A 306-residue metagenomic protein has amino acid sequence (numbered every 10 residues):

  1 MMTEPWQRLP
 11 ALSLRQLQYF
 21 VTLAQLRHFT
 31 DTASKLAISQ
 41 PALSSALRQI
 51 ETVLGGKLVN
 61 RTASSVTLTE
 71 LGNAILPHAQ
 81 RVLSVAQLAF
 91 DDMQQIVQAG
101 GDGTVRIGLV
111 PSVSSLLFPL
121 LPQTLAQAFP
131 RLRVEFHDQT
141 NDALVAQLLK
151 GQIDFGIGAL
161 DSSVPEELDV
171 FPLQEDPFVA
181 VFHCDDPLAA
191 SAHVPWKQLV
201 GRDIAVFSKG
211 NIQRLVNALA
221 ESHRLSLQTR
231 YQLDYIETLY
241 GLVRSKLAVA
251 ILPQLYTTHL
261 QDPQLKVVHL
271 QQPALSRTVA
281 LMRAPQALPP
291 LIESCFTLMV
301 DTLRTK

Functional and structural regions predicted by a protein language model:
S13-L14, S64, Q95-S114, A128-L132 (+2 more regions): Interdomain hinge and pocket-entrance segments immediately C-terminal to HTH DNA-binding domains
V21-A42: Short helix-boundary/capping micro-motifs
E51-N73: A short LG(V/I)-centered, amphipathic sequence patch enriched for acidic residue(s) preceding the LG motif
D102-V164, L233: Central regulatory/effector-binding core of bacterial HTH transcription factors
T140-I153, A159, N211-K266: Hydrophobic hinge/microswitch elements
E167-F178, F182-I204: Flexible hinge/capping segments at coil-to-helix
R202-H223, P289-F296, K306: Secondary-structure junction motif
K266-K306: A late-sequence structural motif
